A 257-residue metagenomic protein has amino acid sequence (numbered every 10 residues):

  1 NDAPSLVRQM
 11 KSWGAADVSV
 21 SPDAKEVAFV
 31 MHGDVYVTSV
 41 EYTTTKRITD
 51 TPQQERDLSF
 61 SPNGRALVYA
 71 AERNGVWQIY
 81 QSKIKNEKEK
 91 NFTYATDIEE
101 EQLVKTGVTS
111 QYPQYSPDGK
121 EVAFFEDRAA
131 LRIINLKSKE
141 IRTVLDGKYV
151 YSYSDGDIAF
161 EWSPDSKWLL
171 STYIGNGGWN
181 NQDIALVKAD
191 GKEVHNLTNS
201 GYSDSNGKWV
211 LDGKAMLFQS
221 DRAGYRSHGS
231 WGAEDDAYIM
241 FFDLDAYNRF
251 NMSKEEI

Functional and structural regions predicted by a protein language model:
N1, R8-W13, K25-Y36, V40-Y42 (+9 more regions): A flexible loop/linker signature enriched in serine peptidases of the S9 family
V18-K25, L58-A66, P113-E121, F160-W168 (+1 more regions): Blade-terminus and WD-like Trp-Asp/Gly-His loop motifs, strongest in beta-propeller folds
D183-V187, V210-L211: Flexible glycine/proline-rich, aromatic-decorated loop/lid segments
D190: Conserved H-loop
V194: Post-transcriptional modification and biogenesis factors for structured RNAs of the translation apparatus
